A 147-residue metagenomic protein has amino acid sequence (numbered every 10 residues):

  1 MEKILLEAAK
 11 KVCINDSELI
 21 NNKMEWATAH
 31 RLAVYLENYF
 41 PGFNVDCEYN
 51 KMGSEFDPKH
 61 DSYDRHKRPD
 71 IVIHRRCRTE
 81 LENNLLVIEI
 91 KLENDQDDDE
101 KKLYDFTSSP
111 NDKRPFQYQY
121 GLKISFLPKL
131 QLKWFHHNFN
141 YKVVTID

Functional and structural regions predicted by a protein language model:
M1-E37: Charged, often low-complexity linker/regulatory segments
I14, E37-P41, S108-N111: A general structural signal for alpha-helical elements within enzymatic catalytic domains
L36, I73-R75, S125, H136: Residue-level signal for short segments within beta-strands and strand-turn junctions of well-structured beta-sheet
F43-L81: Active-site metal-binding core of divalent-cation-utilizing nuclease and nuclease-like domains
I71-I73, N83-N94, L103: Conserved catalytic cores of phosphodiester-cleaving nucleases, focusing on short active-site segments
D98-F106: A short acidic, amphipathic alpha-helical/loop segment
P110-F139: Nucleic-acid nuclease catalytic cores
H137-D147: Intrinsically disordered, low-complexity terminal regions enriched in charged/polar residues
